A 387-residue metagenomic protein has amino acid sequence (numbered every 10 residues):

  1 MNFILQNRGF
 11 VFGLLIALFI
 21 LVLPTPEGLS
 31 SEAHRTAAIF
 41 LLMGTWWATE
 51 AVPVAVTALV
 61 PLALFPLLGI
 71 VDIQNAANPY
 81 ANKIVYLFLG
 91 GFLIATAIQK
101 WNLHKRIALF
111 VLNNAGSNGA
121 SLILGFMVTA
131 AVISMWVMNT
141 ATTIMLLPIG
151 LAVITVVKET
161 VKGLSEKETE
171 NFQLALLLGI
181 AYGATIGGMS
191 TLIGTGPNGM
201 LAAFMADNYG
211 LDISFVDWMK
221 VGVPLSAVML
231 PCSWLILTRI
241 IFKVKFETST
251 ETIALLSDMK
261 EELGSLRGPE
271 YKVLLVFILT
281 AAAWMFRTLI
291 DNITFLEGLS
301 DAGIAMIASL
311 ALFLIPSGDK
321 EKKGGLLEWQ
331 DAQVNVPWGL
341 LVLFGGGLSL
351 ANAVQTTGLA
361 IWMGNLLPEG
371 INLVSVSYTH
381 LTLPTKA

Functional and structural regions predicted by a protein language model:
M1-L87, D207-G210, D217-N365: Hydrophobic transmembrane alpha-helices of multi-pass small-molecule transporters
S31-A37, A81-V85, V111-V128, T160-L178 (+5 more regions): Membrane-interfacial loop-to-helix junctions in multi-pass transporters
M43-W47, L89-A97, F110, M127-W136 (+4 more regions): Hydrophobic alpha-helical transmembrane segments of multi-pass small-molecule transporters/permeases
T49-A55, K83, A95-R106, I133-M145 (+3 more regions): Short helix-coil transition sites and intra-membrane helix breaks within transmembrane domains of multi-pass
I73, G91-A95, K100, H104 (+8 more regions): Alpha-helical transmembrane segments of polytopic integral membrane proteins, especially the permease/helical cores
L103-A115, V153, A332, L359 (+1 more regions): Hydrophobic alpha-helical segments of integral membrane proteins, encompassing both true transmembrane helices
L112-S190, G196-Y209, L381: Hydrophobic transmembrane alpha-helices that form the pore/transport pathway of multi-pass ion and small-solute
T379-T385: Conserved small/polar residues in nucleotide/adenosyl-binding loops
